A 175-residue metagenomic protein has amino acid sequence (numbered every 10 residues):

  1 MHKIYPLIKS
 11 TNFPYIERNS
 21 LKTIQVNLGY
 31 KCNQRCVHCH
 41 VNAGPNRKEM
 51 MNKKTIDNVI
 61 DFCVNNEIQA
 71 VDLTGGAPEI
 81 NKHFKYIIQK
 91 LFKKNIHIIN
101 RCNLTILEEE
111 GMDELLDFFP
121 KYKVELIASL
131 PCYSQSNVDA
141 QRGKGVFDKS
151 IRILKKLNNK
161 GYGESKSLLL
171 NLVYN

Functional and structural regions predicted by a protein language model:
H2-G75, E79-H97, C102: Conserved alpha-helical substructure of the radical SAM core
N19, N66, Y162-L169: Short helix-terminating capping/connector loops at secondary-structure junctions
T23, A43-M51, I68-N81, F92-G111 (+2 more regions): Core AdoMet radical
